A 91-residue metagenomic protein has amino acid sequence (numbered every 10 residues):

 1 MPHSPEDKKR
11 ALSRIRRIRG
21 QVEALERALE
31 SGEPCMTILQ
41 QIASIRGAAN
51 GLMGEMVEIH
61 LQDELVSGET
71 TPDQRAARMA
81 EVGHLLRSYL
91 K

Functional and structural regions predicted by a protein language model:
M1-K91: Solvent-exposed interaction patches of small proteins and small membrane subunits
